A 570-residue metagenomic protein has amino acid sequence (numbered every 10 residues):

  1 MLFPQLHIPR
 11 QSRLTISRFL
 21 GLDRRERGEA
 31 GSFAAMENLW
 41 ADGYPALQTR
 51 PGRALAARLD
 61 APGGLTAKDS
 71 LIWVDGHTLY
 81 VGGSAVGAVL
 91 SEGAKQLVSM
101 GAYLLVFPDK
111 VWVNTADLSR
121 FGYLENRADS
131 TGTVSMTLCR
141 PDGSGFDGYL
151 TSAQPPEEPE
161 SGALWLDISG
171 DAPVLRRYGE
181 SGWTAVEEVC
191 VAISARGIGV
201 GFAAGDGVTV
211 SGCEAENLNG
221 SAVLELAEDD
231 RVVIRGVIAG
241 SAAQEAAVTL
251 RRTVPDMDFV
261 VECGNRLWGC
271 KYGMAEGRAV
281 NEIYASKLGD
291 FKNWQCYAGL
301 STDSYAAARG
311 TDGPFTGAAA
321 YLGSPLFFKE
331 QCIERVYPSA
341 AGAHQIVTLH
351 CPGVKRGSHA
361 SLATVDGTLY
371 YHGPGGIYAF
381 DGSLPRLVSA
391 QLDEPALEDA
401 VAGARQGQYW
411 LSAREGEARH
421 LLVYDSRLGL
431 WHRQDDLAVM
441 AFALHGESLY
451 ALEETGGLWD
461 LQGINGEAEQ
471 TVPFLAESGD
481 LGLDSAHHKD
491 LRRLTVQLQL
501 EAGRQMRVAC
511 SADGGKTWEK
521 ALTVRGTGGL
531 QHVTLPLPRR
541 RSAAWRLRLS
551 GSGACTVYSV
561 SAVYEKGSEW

Functional and structural regions predicted by a protein language model:
L2-K68, V354-G357, T364, T368 (+2 more regions): Beta-sheet repeat architectures centered on beta-propellers
P9, D142-G143, G179-M257: Small/polar beta-strand repeat architecture
K68-D75, Y103-F107, R266-K271, T316-G317 (+5 more regions): Short beta-strand elements that form the blades of beta-propeller/WD-repeat-like and other beta-sheet-rich scaffold
S70-L71, A102-V106, P155-R177, G205-V210 (+6 more regions): Short hydrophobic/aromatic-rich beta-strand motifs
H77-G83, K110-E125, A163-E187, D230-G236 (+4 more regions): Short, surface-exposed terminal/edge motifs of secreted or surface/virion proteins that either
A85-G93, V134-L164, T184-C190, L392-V401: Extracellular/surface-exposed low-complexity repeats and stalk/linker segments enriched in Gly/Pro and small polar
K95-T137, Y178: Hydrophobic or amphipathic alpha-helical targeting/insertion segments
T253-V401: Beta-propeller and closely related beta-pinwheel folds
